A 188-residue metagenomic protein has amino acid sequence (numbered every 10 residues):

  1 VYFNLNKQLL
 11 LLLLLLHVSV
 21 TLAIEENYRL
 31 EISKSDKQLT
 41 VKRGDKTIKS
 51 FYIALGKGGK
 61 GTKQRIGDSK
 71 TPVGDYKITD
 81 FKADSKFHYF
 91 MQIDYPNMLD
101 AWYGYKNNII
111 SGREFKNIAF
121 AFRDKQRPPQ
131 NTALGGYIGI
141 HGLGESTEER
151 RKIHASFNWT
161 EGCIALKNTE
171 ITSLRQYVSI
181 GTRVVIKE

Functional and structural regions predicted by a protein language model:
V1-L10: Bacterial N-terminal signal peptides that target proteins for export
L14-L16: Short, linear, compositionally biased motifs with a strong N-terminal bias
V18-V20: N-terminal signal peptide c-region/cleavage motif recognized by signal peptidases
I24-R29, K34-S35, I53-D80, A119-K125 (+1 more regions): N-terminal post-signal-peptidase region of extra-cytosolic proteins
R29-E31, Q38-T40, Y52-A54, K77 (+4 more regions): Soluble periplasmic/extracytoplasmic beta-strand elements of cell-envelope proteins
D84-E188: Exported/periplasmic cell-wall-interacting domains
